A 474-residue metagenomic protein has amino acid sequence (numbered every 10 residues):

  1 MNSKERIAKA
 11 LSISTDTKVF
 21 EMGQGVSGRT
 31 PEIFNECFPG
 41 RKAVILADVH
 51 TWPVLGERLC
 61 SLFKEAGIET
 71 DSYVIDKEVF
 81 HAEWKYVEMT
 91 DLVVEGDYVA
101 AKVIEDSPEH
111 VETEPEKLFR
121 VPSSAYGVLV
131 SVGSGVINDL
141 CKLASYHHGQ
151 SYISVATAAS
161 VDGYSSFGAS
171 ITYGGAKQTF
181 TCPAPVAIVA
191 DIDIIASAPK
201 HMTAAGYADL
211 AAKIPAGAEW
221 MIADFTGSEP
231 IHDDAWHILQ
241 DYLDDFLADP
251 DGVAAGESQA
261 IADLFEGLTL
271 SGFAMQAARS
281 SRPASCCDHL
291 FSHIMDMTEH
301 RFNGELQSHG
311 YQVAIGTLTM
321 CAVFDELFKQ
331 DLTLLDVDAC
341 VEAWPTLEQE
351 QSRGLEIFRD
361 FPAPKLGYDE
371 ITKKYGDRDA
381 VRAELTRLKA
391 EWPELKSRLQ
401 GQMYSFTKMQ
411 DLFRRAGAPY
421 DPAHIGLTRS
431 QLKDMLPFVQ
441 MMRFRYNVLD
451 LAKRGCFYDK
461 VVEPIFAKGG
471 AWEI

Functional and structural regions predicted by a protein language model:
M1-V128: ATP/NTP phosphate-donor binding region
N2-I7, Q330-I474: C-terminal charged capping/lid subdomain of soluble metabolic enzymes
S12-I13, C37-F38, F119-S124, S145 (+5 more regions): Solvent-exposed alpha-helices and their adjacent loops that cap or buttress functional pockets in soluble metabolic
V54-L55, S134-L143, V161-Y164: Short glycine/serine/threonine-rich phosphate/pyrophosphate-binding segments that cradle anionic phosphate groups
L59, I137-Q150, M295: Short Gly/Thr/Asp-enriched flexible loops that form oxyanion-binding sites at enzyme active sites
L143-D245: A glycine/threonine-rich phosphate-anchoring loop and its flanking beta-alpha core in nucleotide/phosphate-binding
Q240-Q330: A conserved active-site cap/scaffold subdomain adjacent to cofactor or substrate pockets
